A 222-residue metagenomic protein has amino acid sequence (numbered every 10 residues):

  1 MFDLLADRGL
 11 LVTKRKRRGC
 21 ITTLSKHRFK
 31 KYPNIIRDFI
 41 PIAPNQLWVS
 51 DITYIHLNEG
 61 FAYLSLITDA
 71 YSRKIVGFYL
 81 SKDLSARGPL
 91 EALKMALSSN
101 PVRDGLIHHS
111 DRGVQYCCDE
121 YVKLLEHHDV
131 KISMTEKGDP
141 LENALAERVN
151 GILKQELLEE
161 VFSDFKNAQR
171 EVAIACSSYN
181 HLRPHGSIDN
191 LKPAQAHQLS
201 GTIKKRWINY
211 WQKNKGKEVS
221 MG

Functional and structural regions predicted by a protein language model:
M1, L5, I36, D51 (+11 more regions): Mobile genetic element proteins and their domesticated derivatives, centered on retroelements and DNA transposons
M1-P44, A194-K204, N214: Basic, flexible linker segments flanking DNA-binding modules in nucleic acid-interacting mobile-element proteins
T13-R15, G105, T135, S187-L191: Short, hydrophobic secondary-structure boundary micro-motifs
T22-L24, S110-R112, C118-V122, I132-L153 (+2 more regions): RNase H-like two-metal-ion nuclease catalytic core shared by retroviral integrases and related mobile-element nucleases
P41-V76, K82-L84: An active-site-proximal beta-strand-loop segment
G60, F78-P101, C117: Active-site beta-loop-alpha junctions of metal-dependent nucleic acid enzymes, especially the RNase H-like/DDE
K74-F78, S133-T135, E159: Short small-residue beta-strand/loop micro-motif enriched in glycine and branched aliphatics
E126-V130, I152-G222: C-terminal domain-tail junction helix/linker
